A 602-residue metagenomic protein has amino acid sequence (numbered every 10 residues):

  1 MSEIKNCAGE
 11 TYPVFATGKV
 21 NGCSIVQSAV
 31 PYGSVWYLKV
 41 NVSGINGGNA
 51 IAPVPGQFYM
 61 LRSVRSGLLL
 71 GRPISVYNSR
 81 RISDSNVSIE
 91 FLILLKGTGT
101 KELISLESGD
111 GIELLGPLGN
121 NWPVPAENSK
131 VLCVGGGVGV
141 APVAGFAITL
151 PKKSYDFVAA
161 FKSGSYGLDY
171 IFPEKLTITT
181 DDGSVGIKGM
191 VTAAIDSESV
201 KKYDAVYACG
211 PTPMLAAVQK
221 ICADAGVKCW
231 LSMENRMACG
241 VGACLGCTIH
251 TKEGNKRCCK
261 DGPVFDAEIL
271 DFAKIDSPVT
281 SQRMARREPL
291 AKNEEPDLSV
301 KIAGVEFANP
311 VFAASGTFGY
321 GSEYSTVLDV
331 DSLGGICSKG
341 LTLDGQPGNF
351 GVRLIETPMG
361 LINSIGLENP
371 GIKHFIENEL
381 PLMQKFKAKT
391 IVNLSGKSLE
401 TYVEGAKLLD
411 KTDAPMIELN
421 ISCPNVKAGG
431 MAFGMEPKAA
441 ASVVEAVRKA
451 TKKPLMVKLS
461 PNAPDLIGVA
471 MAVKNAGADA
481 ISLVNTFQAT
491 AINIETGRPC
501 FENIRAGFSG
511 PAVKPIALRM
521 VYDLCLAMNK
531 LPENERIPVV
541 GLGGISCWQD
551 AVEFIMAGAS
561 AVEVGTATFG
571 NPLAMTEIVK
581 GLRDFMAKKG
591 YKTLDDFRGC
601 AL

Functional and structural regions predicted by a protein language model:
K5, P142, T212-M214, E234-P263: Local cysteine-cluster metal-coordination motifs and their immediate loop/turn environment, predominantly Fe-S cluster
N6-S108: Ferredoxin-reductase
T98-R236: FNR/FR-type flavoprotein reductase catalytic core
D181-S184, K188, L361-I362, N369 (+3 more regions): Glycine/Thr-rich beta-alpha phosphate-binding loop at enzyme active sites
P211, S338-L343, I421-C423, A480-T490 (+2 more regions): Glycine-rich phosphate-binding active-site loops on the catalytic face of alpha/beta enzymes
C244-G246, S322-V327, T401-K411, A463-A476 (+2 more regions): Catalytic cores of alpha/beta
K292-E295, P511-R536, S546-L602: Alpha/beta catalytic cores of nucleotide-metabolism and tRNA/nucleoside-modifying enzymes
K292-T390, G396: N-terminal capping/small domains of soluble enzymes
